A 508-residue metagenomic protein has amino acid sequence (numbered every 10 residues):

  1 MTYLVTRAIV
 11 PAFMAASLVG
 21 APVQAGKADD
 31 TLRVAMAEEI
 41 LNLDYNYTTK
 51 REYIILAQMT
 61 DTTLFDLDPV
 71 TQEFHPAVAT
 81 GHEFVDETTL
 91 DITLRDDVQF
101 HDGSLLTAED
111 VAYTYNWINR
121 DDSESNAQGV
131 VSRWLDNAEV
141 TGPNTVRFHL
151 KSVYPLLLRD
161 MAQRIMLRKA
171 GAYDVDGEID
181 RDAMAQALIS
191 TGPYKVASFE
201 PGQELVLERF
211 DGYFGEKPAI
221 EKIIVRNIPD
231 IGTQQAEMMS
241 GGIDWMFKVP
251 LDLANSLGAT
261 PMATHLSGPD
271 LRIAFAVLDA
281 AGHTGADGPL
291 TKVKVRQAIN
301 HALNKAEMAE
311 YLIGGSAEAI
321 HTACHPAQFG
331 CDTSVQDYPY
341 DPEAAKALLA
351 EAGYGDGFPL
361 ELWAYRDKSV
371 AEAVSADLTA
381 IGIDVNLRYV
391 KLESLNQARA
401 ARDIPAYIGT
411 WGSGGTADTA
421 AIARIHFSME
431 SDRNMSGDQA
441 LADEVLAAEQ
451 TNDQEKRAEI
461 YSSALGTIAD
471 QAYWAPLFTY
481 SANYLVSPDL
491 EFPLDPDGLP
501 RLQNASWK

Functional and structural regions predicted by a protein language model:
D29-D30, E200, A274, A302-G330 (+2 more regions): Detector for C-terminal structural segments
R33, T107-T114, P143-H149, G192-P193 (+5 more regions): Alpha-helical secondary-structure segments
A35-V85, N116, I189-S190: N-terminal lobe/hinge region of extracytoplasmic solute-binding protein
P69, E73, Q163-P218, K222 (+3 more regions): Gly/Pro-rich hinge or "lid" segments in bacterial periplasmic/extracellular proteins
T80-E124, T141, R147-H149, Q234-E237 (+1 more regions): Aromatic- and charge-enriched surface segment that lines or borders ligand/interaction sites
E83, G129-Y173: Surface-exposed binding/hinge segments that line and control ligand-binding clefts or catalytic entry sites
F210-S256, D384-N386: Ligand-site clamp/hinge motif
A286, E318-E351, S369: Structural transition elements
